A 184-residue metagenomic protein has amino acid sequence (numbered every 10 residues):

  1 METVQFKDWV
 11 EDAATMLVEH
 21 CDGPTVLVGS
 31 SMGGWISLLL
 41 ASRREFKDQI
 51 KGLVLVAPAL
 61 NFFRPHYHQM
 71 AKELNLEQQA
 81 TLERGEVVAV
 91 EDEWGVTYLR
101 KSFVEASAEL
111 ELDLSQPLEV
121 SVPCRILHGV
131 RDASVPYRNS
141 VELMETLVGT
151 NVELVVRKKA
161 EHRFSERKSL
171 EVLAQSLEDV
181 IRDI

Functional and structural regions predicted by a protein language model:
M1-C21: Catalytic nucleophile-loop/oxyanion-hole region of alpha/beta-hydrolase and closely related hydrolase-like folds
A14-T15, L38-L40, E109-S115: A generic local structural motif
M16-L74: Primarily recognizes the serine-hydrolase "nucleophile elbow" in alpha/beta-hydrolase and SGNH/GDSL folds
D48-R125, G129-T146, T150-V156, E161-I184: The alpha/beta-hydrolase serine catalytic core
